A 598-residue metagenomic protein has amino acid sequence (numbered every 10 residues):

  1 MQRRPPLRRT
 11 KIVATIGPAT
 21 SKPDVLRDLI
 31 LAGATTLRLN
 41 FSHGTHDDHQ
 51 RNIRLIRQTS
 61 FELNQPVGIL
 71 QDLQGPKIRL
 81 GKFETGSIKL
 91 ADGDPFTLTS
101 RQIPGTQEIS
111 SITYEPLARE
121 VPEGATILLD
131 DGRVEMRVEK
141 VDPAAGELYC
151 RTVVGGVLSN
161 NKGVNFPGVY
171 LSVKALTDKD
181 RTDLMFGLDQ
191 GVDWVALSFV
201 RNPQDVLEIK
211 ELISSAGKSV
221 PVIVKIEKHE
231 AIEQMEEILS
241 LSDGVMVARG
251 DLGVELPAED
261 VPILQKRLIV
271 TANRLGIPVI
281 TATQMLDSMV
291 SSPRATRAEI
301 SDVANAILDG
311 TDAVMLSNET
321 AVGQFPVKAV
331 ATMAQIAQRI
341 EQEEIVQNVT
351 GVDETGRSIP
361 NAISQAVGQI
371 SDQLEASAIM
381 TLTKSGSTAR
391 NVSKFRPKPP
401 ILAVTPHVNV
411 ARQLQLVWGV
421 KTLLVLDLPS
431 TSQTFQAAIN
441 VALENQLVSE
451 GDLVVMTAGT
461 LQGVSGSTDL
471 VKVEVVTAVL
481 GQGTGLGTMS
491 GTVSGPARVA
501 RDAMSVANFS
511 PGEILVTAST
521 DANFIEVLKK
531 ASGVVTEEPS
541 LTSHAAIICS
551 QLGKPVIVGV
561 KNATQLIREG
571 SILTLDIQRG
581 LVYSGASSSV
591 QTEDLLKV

Functional and structural regions predicted by a protein language model:
M1-P18, K22-P23, I30, T45-Q50 (+14 more regions): Expand to "…catalyze enediolate/carbanion chemistry for C-C bond making/breaking, isomerization, decarboxylation
P6, A14-P18, V169-T283, M289-I300 (+1 more regions): Conserved alpha/beta-domain cores
K11-V13, T36-R38, P66-L70, P95 (+9 more regions): Structural preference for beta-strand elements that scaffold enzyme active sites
T15, N40, D72, G124 (+8 more regions): Conserved, mostly hydrophobic/aromatic
I16-P18, T35-H46, A196-F199, V245-L256 (+1 more regions): Glycine-rich phosphate-binding active-site loops on the catalytic face of alpha/beta enzymes
L31-T36, D189-D193, I213-S219, S240-V245 (+6 more regions): Glycine-enriched alpha-helix->loop->beta-strand junction motifs that scaffold or abut catalytic
P76-T177, V441, L447-M504, N508 (+2 more regions): Acidic, glycine-rich flexible loop/linker segments
D94-P95, E236, I269-N273, I280 (+10 more regions): ATP-dependent carboxylate/acyl-activation modules
